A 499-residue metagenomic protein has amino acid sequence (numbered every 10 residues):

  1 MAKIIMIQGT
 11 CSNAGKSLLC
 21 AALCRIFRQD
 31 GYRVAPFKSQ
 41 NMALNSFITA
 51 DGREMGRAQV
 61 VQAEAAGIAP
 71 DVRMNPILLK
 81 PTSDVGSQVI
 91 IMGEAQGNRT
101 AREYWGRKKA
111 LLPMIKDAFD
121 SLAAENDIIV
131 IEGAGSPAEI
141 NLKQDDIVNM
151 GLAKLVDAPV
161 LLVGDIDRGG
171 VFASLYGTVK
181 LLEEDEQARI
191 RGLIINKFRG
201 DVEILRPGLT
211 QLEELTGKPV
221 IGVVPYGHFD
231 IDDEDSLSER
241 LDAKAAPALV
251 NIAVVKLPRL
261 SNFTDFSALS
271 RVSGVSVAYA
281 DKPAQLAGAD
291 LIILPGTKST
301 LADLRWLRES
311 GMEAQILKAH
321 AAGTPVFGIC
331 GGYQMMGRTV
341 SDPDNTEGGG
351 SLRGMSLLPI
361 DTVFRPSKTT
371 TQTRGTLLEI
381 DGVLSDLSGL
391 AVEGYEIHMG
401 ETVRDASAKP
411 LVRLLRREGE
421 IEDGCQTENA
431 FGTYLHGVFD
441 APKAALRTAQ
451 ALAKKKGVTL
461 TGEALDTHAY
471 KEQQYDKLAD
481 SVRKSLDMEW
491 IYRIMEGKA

Functional and structural regions predicted by a protein language model:
M1-K318, P325, D342, P366-S367 (+1 more regions): Flexible phosphate-sensing "switch/lid" loops adjacent to ATP/NTP-binding sites across phosphate-transfer
C330-G331: Catalytic nucleophile serine of serine hydrolases, specifically the conserved "nucleophile elbow" pentapeptide
Q334: Glycine-rich SAM-binding Motif I of class I
G337-N345: Extracellular/periplasmic helix-exit of transmembrane alpha-helices
T346-E347, L352-T373, L377: Conserved P-loop NTPase catalytic core
